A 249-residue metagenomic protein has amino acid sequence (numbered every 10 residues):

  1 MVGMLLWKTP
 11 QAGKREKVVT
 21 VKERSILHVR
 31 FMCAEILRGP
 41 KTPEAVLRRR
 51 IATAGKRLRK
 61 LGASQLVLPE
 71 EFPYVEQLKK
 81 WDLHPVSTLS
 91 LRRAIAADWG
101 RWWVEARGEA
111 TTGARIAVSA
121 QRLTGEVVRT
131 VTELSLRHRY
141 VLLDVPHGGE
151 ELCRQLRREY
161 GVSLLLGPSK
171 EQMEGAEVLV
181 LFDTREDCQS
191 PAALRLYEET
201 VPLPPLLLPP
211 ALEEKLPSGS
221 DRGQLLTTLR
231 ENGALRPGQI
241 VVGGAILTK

Functional and structural regions predicted by a protein language model:
M1-P10, Q65-L68, T112-R122, V141-D144 (+1 more regions): Short hydrophobic beta-strand segments
M1-R30: N-terminal basic/disordered segments at the start of proteins
K14-S25, L194-K249: Adenosine-phosphate binding glycine-rich loop
E44-K60, A97-G100, V127-V131: Well-ordered, non-membrane alpha-helical segments in soluble/globular domains
R49-R93: Phosphate/diphosphate ligand-binding glycine-rich loop within oxidoreductases
L89-R107: Long, charge-dense
R107-K170: Glycine-rich phosphate/diphosphate-binding loop of Rossmann-like nucleotide-binding domains
Y160-P217: Rossmann-like adenosine-cofactor binding region
